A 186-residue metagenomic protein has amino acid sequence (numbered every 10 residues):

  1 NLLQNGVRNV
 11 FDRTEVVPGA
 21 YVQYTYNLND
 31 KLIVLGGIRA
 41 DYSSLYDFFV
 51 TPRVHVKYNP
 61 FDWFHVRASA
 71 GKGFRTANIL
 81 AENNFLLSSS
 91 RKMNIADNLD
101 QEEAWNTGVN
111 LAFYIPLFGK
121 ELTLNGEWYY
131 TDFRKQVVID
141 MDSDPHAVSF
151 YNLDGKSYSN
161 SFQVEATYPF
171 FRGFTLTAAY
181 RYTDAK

Functional and structural regions predicted by a protein language model:
N1, Y21, I33-L35, K57 (+5 more regions): Residue-level detector of the transmembrane beta-barrel scaffold of outer-membrane proteins
L2, V16-P18, I38-S44, A70-T76 (+4 more regions): Transmembrane beta-strands of outer-membrane beta-barrel pores
L2-N9, Y46-P52, I79-F85, K92 (+2 more regions): Outer-membrane beta-barrel translocator domains and adjoining extracellular loop/strand segments of Gram-negative
L3-R8, L35-A40, S88-A96, D144-Y151 (+1 more regions): Extracytoplasmic loops and strand-loop junctions of Gram-negative outer membrane beta-barrel proteins
R8-V16, Y42-F48, S88, D97-E103 (+1 more regions): Replace "Gram-negative outer membrane beta-barrel proteins" with "bacterial and organellar outer membrane beta-barrel
F11-S43, F49-R53, K57, Y168 (+1 more regions): Surface-exposed extracellular loop regions of Gram-negative outer-membrane beta-barrel proteins
N27-D30, L124-D132, N152-K186: Gram-negative outer-membrane beta-barrel transporters
N59, H65-R67, D100-Y158, P169: Membrane-embedded beta-barrel scaffold of Gram-negative outer-membrane proteins
